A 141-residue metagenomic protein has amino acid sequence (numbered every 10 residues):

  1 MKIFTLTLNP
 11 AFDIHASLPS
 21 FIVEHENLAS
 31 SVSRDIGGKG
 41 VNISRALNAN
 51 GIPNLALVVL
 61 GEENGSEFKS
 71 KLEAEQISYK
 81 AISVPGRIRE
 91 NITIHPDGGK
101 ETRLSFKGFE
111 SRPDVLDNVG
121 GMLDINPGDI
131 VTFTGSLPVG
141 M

Functional and structural regions predicted by a protein language model:
M1-L57, S66: Glycine-rich phosphate/adenosyl-contacting loop at the front of the ribokinase-like
L6-P10, V59-E62, V84, S136: Cofactor-binding loop segments of dinucleotide-utilizing enzymes, especially the Rossmann-like FAD- and NAD(P)+-binding
H25, A49-I130: Conserved N-terminal subdomain of the carbohydrate kinase-like
S33-G40, R87-E90, S111-R112, T134-S136: Short C-terminal domain-edge/linker segments immediately following a structured domain
I130-M141: Conserved beta-alpha-beta core of the PfkB/ribokinase-like small-molecule kinase fold
